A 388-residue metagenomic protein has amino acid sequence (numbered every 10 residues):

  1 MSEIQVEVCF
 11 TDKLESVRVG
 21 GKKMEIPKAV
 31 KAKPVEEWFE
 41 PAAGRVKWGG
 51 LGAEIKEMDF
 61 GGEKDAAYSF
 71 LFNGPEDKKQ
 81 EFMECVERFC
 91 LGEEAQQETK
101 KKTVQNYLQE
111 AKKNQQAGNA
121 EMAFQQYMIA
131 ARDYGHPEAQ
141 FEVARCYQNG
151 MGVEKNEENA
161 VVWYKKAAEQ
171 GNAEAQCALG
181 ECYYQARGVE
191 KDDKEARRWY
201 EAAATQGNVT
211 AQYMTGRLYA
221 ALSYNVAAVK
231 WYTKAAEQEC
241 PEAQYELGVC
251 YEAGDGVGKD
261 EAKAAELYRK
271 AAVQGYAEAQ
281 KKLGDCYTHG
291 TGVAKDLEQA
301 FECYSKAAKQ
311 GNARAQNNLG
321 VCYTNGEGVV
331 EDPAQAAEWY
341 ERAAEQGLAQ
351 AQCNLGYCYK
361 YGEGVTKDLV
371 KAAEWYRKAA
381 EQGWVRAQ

Functional and structural regions predicted by a protein language model:
M1-V6, M24: Non-Sec secretion/translocation targeting segments of pathogen effectors
E94-N106: TPR-adjacent "capping" and linker segments in tetratricopeptide-repeat scaffold/adaptor proteins
K102, N114, D133-H136, N149-M151 (+13 more regions): Short helix-capping/linker turns of helical repeat alpha-solenoids
E110-N114, A130, Q140-N149, A178-Q185 (+7 more regions): Hydrophobic face of amphipathic alpha-helices that form TPR/SEL1-like repeat modules and related alpha-solenoid
